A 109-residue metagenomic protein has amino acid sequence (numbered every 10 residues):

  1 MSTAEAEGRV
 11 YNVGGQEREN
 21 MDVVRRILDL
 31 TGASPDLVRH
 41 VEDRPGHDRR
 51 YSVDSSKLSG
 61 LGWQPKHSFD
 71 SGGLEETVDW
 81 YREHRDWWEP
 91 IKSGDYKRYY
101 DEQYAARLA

Functional and structural regions predicted by a protein language model:
M1-A109: C-terminal substrate-binding subdomain of Rossmann-fold SDR/epimerase-dehydratase oxidoreductases
